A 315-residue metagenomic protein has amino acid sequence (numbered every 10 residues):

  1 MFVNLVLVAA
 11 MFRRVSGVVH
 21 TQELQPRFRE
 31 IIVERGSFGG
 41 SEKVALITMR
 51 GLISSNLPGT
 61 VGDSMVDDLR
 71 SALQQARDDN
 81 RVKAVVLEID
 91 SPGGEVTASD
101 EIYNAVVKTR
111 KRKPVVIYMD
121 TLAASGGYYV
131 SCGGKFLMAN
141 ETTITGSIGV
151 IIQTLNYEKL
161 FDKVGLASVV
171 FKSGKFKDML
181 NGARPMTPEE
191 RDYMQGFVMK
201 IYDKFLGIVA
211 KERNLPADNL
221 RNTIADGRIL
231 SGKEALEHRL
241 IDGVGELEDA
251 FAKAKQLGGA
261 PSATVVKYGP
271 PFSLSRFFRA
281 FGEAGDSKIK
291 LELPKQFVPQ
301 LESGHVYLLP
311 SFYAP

Functional and structural regions predicted by a protein language model:
M1-I117, T121-A124, F136-N140, I152-P315: N-terminal organellar transit peptides
Y129-F136: Alpha-helix C-terminal capping segments
T142-V150: Active-site loop architecture of trypsin-fold serine endopeptidases
